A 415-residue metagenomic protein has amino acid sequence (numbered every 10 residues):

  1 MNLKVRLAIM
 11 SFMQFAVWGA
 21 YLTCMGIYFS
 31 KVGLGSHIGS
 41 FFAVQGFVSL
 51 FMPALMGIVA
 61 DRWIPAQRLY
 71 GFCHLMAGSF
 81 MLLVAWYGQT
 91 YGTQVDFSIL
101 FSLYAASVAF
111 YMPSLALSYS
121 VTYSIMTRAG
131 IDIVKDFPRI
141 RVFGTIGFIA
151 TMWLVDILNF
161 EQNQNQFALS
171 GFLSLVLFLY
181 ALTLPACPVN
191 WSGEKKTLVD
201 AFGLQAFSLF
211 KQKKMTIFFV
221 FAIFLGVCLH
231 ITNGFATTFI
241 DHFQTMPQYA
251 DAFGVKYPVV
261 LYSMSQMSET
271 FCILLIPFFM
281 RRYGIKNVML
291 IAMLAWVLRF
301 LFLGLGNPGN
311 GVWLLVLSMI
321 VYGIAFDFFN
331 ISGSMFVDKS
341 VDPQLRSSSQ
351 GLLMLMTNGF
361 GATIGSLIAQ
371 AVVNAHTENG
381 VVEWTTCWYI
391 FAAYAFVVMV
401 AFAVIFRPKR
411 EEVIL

Functional and structural regions predicted by a protein language model:
M1, P185-V220, T245-A250: Juxtamembrane intracellular "pre-TM" segments in multi-pass secondary transporters
M1-L50, K214-A250, Y257, L261 (+2 more regions): Helix-loop boundary and gating motifs at the non-cytosolic
S40-D61, V260-L275: Central cavity-lining transmembrane alpha-helices of secondary-active solute carriers, predominantly the Major
L55, L83-Q89, S174-P188, G359 (+1 more regions): Multi-pass alpha-helical transporter architecture, strongest for 12-TM Major Facilitator/SLC carriers used
L75-Q94, L294-P308: C-terminal ends and interior cores of transmembrane alpha-helices in multi-pass membrane transporters/permeases
D96, I157-S174, A371-A395: A membrane-interface helix-boundary motif in multi-pass transporters
A105-F143: Cytoplasmic helix-loop-helix junction between adjacent transmembrane helices in 12-TM secondary transporters
K286-G333: C-terminal transmembrane helical hairpin of 12-TM major facilitator-type secondary transporters
